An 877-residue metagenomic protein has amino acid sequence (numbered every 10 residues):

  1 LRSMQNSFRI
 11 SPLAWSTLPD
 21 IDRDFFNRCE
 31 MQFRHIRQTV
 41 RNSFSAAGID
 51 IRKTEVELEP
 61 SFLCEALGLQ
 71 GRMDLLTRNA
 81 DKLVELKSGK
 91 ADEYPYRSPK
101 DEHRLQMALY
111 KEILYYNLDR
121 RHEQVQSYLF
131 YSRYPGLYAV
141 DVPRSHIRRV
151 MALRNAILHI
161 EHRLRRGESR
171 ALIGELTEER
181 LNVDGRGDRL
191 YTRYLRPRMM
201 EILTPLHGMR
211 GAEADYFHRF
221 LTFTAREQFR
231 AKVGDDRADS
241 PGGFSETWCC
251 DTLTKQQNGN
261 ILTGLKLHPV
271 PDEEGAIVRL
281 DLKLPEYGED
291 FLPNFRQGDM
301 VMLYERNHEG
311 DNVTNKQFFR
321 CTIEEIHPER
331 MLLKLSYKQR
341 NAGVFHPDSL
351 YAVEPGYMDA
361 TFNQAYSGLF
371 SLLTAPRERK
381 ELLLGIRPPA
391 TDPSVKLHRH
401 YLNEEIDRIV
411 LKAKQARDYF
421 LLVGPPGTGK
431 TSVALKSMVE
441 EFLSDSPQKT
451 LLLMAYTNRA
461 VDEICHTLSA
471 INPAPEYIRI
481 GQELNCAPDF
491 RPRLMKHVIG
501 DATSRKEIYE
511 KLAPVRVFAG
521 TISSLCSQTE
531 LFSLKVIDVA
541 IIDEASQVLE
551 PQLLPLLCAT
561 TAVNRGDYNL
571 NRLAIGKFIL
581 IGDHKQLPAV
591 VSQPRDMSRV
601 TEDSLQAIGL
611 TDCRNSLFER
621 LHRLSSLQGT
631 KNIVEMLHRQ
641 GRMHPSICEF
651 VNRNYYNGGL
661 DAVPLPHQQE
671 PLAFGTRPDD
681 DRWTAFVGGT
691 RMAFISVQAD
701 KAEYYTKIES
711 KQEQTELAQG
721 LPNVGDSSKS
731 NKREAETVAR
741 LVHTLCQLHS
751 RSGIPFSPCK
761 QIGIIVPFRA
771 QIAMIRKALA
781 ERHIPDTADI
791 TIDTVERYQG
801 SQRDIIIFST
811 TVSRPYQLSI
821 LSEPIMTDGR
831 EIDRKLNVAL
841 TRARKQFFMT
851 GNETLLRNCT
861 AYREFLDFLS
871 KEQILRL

Functional and structural regions predicted by a protein language model:
L1-D81, L105: Metal-dependent nuclease catalytic cores that hydrolyze phosphodiester bonds in DNA/RNA, characterized by
I51-A156: Mg2+/Mn2+-dependent nuclease catalytic core
Y96-L129, D299-N307, P555-N569, D833 (+1 more regions): Metal-dependent nuclease catalytic cores in nucleic-acid-processing enzymes, especially RNase H-like/related
D101-H103, F130-G136, R144-G167, Y287-L411 (+5 more regions): Pre-ATPase regulatory/linker segments immediately N-terminal to the P-loop/RecA-like helicase/translocase core
A171-E309, G689-R691, E736, V742: Accessory interdomain/linker segments of ATP-dependent helicases and helicase-like nucleic-acid enzymes that mediate
H398-D418, V433, G520, S730 (+1 more regions): N-terminal pre-P-loop "Q-motif" helix
T431-S446, E463, T467-S469, C558-A559: Walker A/P-loop NTP-binding motif
Q448, T457-R459, Y509, S523-L525 (+3 more regions): Conserved helicase motor core of SF1/SF2 NTP-dependent helicases
